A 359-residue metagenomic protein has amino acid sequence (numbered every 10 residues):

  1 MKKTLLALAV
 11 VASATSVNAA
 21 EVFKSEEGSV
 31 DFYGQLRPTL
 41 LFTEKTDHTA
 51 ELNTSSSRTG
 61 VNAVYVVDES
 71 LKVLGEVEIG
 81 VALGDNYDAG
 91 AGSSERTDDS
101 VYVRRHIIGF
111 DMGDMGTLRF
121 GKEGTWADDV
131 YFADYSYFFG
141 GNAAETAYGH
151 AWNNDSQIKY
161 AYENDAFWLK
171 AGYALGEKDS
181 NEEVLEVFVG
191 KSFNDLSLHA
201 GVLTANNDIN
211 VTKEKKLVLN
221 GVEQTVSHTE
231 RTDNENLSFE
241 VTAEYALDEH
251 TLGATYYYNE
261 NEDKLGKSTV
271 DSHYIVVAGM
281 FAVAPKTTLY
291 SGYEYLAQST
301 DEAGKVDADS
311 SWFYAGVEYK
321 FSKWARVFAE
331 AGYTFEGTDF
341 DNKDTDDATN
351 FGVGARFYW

Functional and structural regions predicted by a protein language model:
K2-W359: Outer-membrane beta-barrel proteins
